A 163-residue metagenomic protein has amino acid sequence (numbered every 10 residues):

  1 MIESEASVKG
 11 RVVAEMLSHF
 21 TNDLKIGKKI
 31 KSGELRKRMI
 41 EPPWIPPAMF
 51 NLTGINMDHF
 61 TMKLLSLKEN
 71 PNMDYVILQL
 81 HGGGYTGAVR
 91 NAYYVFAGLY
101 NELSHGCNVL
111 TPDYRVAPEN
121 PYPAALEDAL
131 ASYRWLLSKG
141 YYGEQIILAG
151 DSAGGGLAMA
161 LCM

Functional and structural regions predicted by a protein language model:
M1-E69: A glycine/proline-hinged amphipathic helix-loop "lid/cap" segment that gates access to hydrophobic ligand pockets
M49, H59, G106, G143-Q145: A generic structural signal for alpha->beta connector loops
L52-G54, I77, V109-T111: Conserved beta-strand scaffold positions in the cores of enzyme catalytic domains, especially in NTP/NDP-utilizing
M62, L78, P112-D113, N120-M163: Short strand-loop-helix active-site module centered on a catalytic nucleophile
M73-G83: Short beta-strand element of the alpha/beta-hydrolase
G84-G87, N91-A92, V109, W135: Serine-hydrolase catalytic-loop signature spanning alpha/beta hydrolases and amidase-signature enzymes
Y85-T86, R115-E119: Short strand->helix junction
N91-T111: Short amphipathic alpha-helix adjacent to the substrate-entry channel of hydrolases
